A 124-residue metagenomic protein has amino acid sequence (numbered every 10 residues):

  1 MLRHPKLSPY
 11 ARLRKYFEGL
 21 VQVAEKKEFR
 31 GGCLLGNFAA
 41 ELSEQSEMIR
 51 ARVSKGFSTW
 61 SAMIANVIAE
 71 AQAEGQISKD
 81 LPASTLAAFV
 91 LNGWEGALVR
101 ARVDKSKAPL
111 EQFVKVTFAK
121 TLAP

Functional and structural regions predicted by a protein language model:
M1-G31, A83-V90: Hydrophobic alpha-helical connector segments
M1-R3, A24, S43-S46, A97-A101: Short amphipathic alpha-helical interaction patches enriched in hydrophobic/aromatic residues with interspersed Lys/Arg
P5, Q45-I49, F57-A83, A123-P124: Hydrophobic alpha-helical bundle segments that form small-molecule/ligand-binding pockets
L7, A11, E18, E47 (+7 more regions): Generic detection of well-ordered alpha-helical segments
P9, G31, I49, K79 (+2 more regions): Residue-level recognition of alpha-helical structural elements
R12, K27-M48: Amphipathic alpha-helical segments used for helix-helix packing
V23-K26, E70, V90-K107, K120-P124: Amphipathic C-terminal alpha-helical segment
